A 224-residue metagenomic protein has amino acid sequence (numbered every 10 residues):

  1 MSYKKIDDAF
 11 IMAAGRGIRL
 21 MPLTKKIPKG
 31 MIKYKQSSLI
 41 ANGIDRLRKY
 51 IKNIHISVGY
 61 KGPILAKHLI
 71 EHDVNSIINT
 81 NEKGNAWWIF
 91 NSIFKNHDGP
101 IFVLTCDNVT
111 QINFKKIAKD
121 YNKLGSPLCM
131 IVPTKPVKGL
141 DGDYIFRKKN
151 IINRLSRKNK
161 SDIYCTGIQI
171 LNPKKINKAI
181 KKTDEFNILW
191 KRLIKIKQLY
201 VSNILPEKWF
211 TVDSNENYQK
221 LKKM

Functional and structural regions predicted by a protein language model:
M1-I11, K33, S37-V109, F114-K116 (+2 more regions): Conserved N-terminal catalytic core of the sugar/cofactor nucleotidyltransferase
M1-K25, Q198: N-terminal nucleotide-binding beta1-loop-alpha1 segment
L20, L65-L69, L221: Hydrophobic packing residues within well-ordered alpha-helices of enzyme cores
G30, D73-N75, Q198-Y200: Conserved beta-strand segments of alpha/beta enzyme cores
M31, Y144-R147, V201: A structural signal for short hydrophobic beta-strand segments in well-ordered beta-sheet cores
S57-G59, I77-N79, I131, L155 (+1 more regions): Conserved beta-strand termini and adjacent loop/short-helix elements that scaffold enzyme active sites in alpha/beta
F102, V109, A118-N122, P136-V137 (+1 more regions): Catalytic-core segments of class I nucleotidyltransferases/pyrophosphorylases that form NMP-activated intermediates
L124-T134: A short, conserved acidic/glycine-rich loop-to-beta-strand motif that forms the donor nucleotide-sugar/metal
